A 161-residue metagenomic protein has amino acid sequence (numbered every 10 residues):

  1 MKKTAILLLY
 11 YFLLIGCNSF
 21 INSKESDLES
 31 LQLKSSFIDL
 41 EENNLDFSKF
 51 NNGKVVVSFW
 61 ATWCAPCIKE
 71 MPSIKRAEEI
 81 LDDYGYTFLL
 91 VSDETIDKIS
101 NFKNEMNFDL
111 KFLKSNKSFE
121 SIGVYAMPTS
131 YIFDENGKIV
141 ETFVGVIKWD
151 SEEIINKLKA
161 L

Functional and structural regions predicted by a protein language model:
M1-T4: Positively charged n-region of N-terminal signal peptides that target proteins for export
L7-I15: Bacterial N-terminal signal peptides
L14-K34: N-proximal helix/coil linker or "cap" segments that precede and/or mark the start of modular domains
K34-V55: A short beta-strand-turn-helix
G53-V55, F59-W63, T95, A126: Short pre-active-site segment immediately N-terminal to redox-active cysteine/selenocysteine motifs in thiol-based
F59-R76: Conserved redox-active cysteine motifs that mediate thiol-disulfide chemistry, especially di-cysteine Cys-X(1-2)-Cys
L89, S100-E135, V144: Short, internal strand/loop/helix patches that form the active-site neighborhood or redox-interaction surface
I132-L161: Thiol-/selenol-based redox modules, centered on thioredoxin-like and closely related oxidoreductase domains
